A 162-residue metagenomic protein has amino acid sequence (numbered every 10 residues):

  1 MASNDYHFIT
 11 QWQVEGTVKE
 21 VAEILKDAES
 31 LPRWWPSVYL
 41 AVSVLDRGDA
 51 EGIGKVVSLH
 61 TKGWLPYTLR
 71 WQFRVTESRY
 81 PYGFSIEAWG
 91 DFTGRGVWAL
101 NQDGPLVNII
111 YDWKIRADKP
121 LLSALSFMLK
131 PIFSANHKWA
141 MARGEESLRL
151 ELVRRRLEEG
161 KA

Functional and structural regions predicted by a protein language model:
M1-A50, K161-A162: Hydrophobic ligand-binding cavity/cleft-lining segments
Q11-E15, H60, R74, E87 (+2 more regions): Generic structural detector for well-ordered beta-strands
T17-E23, N136, A140, G144: Short amphipathic alpha-helical segments
V21-L25, L31, V57-L59, V75 (+3 more regions): Hydrophobic pocket/interface hotspot
S43-F92, N108, W139, R143-A162: Glycine-rich portal/gate segments that line the openings of hydrophobic small-molecule binding cavities
E87-A142: Beta-strand/loop substructures that line and gate deep hydrophobic ligand-binding cavities in soluble
